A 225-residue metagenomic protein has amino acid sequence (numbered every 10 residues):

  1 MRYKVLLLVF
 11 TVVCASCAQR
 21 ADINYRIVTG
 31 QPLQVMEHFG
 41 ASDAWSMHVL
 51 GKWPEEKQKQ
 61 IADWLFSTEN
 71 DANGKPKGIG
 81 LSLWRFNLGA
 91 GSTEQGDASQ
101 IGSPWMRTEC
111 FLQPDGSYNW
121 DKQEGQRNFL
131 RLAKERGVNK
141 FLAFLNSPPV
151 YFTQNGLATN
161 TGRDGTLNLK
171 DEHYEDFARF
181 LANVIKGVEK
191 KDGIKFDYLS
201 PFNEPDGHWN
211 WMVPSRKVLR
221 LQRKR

Functional and structural regions predicted by a protein language model:
Y3-V13: Sec-dependent N-terminal signal peptides
V12-D22: Bacterial Sec-dependent signal peptides at the C-terminal "C-region" and cleavage site
D22-D197, P201, W209, K217-L221: N-terminal catalytic cores of secreted or lumenal carbohydrate-active enzymes
R223-R225: Alpha-helix-loop-beta-strand connector modules within alpha/beta enzyme cores
